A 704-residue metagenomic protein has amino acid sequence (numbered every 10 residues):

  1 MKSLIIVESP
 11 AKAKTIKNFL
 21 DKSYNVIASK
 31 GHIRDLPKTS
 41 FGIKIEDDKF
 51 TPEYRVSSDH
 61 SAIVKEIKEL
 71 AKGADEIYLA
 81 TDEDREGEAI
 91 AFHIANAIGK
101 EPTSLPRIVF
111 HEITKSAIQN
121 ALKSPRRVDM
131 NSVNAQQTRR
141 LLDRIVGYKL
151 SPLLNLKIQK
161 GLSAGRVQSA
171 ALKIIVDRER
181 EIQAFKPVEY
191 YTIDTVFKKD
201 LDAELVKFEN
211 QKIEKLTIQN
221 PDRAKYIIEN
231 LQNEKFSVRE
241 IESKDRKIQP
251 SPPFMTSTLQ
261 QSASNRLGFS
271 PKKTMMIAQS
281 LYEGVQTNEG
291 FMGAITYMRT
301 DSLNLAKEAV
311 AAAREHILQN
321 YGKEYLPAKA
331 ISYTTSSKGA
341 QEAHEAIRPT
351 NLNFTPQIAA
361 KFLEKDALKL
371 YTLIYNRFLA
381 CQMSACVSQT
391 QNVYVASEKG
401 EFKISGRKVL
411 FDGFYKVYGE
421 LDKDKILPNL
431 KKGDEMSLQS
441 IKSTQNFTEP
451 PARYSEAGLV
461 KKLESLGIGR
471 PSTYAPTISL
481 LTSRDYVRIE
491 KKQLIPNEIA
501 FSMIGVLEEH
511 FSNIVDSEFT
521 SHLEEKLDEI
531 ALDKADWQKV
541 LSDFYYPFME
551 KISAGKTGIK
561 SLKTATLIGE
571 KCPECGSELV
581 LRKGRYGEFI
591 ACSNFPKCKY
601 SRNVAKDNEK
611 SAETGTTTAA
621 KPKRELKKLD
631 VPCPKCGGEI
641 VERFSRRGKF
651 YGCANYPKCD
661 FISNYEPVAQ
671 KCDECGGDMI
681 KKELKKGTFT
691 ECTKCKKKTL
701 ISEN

Functional and structural regions predicted by a protein language model:
M1, D82-E83, Q159-S163, S243-P252 (+2 more regions): Conserved short loop/turn motifs at secondary-structure junctions
M1-R140, I218, Q439: Intrinsically disordered, low-complexity regulatory segments
K2-L4, T15, Y24, A97 (+6 more regions): Basic, low-complexity terminal or inter-domain segments flanking catalytic cores
T15-F19, E66, A89-A97, A117-A121 (+8 more regions): Alpha-helical scaffold elements adjacent to nucleotide-binding pockets in ATP/GTP-utilizing enzyme cores
I113-F197: C-terminal or mid-to-C-terminal helical accessory/interaction module adjacent to the motor/catalytic core
R139-K149, T195-F197, R246-T258, M276-E289 (+3 more regions): Core structural elements
K212-P252, D434: Metal- or metallocofactor-binding catalytic centers and their adjacent structured scaffolds across diverse enzyme
V238-I241, P250-A263, E289-M298, P450-K462: Short acidic, hydrophobic short linear motifs in intrinsically disordered regions
